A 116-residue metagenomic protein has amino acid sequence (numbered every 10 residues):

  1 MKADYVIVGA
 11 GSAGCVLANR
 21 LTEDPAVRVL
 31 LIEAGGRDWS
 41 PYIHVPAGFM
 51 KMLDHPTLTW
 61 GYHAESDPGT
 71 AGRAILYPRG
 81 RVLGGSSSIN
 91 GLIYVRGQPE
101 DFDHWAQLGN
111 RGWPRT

Functional and structural regions predicted by a protein language model:
M1-T116: N-terminal redox-cofactor-binding region of secreted/periplasmic oxidoreductases
